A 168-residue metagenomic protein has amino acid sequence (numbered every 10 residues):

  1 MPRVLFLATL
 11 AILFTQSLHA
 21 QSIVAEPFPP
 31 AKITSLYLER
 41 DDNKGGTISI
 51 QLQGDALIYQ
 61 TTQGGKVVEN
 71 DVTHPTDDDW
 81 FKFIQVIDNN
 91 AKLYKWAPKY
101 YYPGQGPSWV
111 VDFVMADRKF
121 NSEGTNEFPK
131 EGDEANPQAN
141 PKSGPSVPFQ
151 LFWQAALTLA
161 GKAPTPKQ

Functional and structural regions predicted by a protein language model:
M1-V4: Positively charged n-region of N-terminal signal peptides that target proteins for export
L7-Q16: Bacterial N-terminal signal peptides
T15, A20, I50-L52: Intrinsically disordered, low-complexity regions enriched in polar/acidic and amide residues
T15, D55-I58, V110, K119: Solvent-exposed, well-ordered amphipathic alpha-helical segments that flank/support binding or catalytic loops
T15, N43-G46: Intrinsically disordered low-complexity regions specifically enriched for long asparagine
Q21-K44, G65-V67, W96-Q168: Short, well-ordered, aromatic-rich surface patches in folded extracellular/luminal domains
Q21-S22, T76-Y100: Charged, amphipathic alpha-helical segments
I48-F81: N-terminal, post-signal-peptide region of Sec/Tat-exported proteins
